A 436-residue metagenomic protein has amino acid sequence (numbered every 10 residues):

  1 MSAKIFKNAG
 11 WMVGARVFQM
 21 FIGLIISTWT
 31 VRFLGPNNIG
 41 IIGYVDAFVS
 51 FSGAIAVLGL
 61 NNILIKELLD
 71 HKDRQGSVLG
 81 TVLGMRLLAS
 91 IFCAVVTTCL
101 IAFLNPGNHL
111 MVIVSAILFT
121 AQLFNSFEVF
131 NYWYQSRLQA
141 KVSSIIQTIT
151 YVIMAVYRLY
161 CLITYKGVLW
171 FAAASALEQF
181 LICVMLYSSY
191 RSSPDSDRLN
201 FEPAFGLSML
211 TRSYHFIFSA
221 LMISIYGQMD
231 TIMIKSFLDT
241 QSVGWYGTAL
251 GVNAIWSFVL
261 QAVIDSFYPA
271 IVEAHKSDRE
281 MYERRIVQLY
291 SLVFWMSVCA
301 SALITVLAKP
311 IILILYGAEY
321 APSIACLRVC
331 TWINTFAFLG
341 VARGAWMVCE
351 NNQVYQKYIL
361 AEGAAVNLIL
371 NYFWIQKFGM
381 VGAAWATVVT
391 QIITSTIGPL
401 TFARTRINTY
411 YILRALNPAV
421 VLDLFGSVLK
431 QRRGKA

Functional and structural regions predicted by a protein language model:
M1-I5, K141, V168-A172, V184-G227 (+3 more regions): Interhelical loop/hinge segments that connect adjacent transmembrane helices in multipass membrane
K4-N61, A94, T98, T150-A155 (+5 more regions): Signature of the first transmembrane helix
K7-Q19, V45, A54-I101, I113-V114 (+2 more regions): Membrane-water interface segments that mark the loop-to-transmembrane alpha-helix transition
I39, I101-L118, T240, T305-N334: Interfacial segments at transmembrane-helix termini and the short loops linking adjacent helices
D46-A54, I223, Y246-V272, M296-A300 (+1 more regions): Transmembrane helix-bundle signature of multi-pass secondary active exporters and lipid flippases
A56-D73, S136, D195, A249 (+3 more regions): Helix-loop junctions and terminal segments of transmembrane helices in multi-pass membrane transport/translocation
E67-K72, L123-I146, T331-E362: Membrane-interface junctions at transmembrane-helix termini in multi-pass inner-membrane proteins
V112-S115, F119, S144-S192, S208 (+4 more regions): Hydrophobic alpha-helical transmembrane segments
